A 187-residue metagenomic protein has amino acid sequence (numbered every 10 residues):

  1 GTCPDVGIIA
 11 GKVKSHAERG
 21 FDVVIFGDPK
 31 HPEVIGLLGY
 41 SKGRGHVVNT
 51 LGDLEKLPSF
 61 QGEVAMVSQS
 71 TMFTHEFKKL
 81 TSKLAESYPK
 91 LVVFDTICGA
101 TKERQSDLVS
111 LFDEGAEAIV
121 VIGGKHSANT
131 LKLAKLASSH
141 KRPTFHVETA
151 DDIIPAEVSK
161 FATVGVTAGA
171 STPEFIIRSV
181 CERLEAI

Functional and structural regions predicted by a protein language model:
G1-I187: The feature marks the mature, well-folded catalytic cores of soluble enzymes
